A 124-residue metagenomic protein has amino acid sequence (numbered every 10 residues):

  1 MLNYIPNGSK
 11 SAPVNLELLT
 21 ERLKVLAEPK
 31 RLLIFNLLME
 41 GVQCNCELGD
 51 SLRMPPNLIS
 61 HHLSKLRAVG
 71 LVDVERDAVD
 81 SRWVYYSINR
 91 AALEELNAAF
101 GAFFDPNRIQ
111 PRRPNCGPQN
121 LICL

Functional and structural regions predicted by a protein language model:
M1-V14, L18, N36, R90-L124: Amphipathic alpha-helical dimerization/coiled-coil segments that flank or bridge DNA-binding/regulatory modules
E17-L58, V79, W83-A92: N-terminal helix-turn-helix DNA-binding core of bacterial DNA-binding proteins
V25, A68, A102-D105: Regular, well-ordered alpha-helical segments
D50, R67-A68: Alpha-helical residues within the helix-turn-helix
H62: Residues within the DNA-recognition helix of helix-turn-helix
E75-D77: Short beta-strand micro-motifs enriched in acidic
